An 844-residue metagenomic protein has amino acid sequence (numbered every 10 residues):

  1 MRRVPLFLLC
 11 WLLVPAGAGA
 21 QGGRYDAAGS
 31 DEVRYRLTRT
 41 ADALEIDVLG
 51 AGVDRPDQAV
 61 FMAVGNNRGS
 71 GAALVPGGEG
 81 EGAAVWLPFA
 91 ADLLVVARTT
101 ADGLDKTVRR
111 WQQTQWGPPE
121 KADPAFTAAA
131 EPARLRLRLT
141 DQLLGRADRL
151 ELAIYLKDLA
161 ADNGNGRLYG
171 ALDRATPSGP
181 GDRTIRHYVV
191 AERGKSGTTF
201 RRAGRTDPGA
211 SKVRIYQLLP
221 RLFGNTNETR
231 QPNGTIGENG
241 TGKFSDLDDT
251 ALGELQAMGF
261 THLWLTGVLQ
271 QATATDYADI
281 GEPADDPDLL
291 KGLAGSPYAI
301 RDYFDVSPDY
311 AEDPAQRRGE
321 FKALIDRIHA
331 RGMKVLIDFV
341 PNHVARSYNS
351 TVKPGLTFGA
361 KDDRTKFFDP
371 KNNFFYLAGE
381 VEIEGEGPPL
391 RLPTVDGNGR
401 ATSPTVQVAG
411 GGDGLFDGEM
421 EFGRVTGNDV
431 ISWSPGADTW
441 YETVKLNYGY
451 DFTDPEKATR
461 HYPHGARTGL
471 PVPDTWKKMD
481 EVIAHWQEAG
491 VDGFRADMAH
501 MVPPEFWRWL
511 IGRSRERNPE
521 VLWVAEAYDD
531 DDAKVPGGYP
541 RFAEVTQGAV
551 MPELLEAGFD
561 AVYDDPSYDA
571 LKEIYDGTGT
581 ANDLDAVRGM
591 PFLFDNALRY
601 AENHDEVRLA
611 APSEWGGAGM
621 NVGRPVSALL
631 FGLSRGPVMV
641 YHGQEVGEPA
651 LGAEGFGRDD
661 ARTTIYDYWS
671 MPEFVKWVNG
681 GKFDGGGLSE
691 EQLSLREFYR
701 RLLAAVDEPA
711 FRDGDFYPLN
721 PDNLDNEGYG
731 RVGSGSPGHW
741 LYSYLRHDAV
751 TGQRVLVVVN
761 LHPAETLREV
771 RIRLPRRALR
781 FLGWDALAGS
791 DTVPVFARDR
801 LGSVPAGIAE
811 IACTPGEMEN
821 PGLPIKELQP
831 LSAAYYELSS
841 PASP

Functional and structural regions predicted by a protein language model:
P5-P15: Bacterial N-terminal signal peptides
A20, L37, T176-T184, Y188-N225 (+5 more regions): Carbohydrate-interacting/catalytic domains
D42-A51, L135-T140, Q753-L761: Short, well-ordered beta-strand segments enriched in hydrophobic/aromatic residues
A63-D92, A130-A133, R138-A203: Acidic/polar low-complexity flexible segments
G197-K334, N342-K353, T357, K361-T365 (+8 more regions): N-terminal structural segment of carbohydrate-active enzymes
R214-Y216, L263-L265, V335-I337, F494 (+3 more regions): Hydrophobic faces of well-ordered beta-strands that scaffold small-molecule active sites in alpha/beta enzyme cores
L219-L222, W264-T275, F339-Y348, D497-P503 (+2 more regions): Short, solvent-exposed turn/loop segments enriched in Gly/Ser/Thr/Pro and often Arg
I325, H343, G355-G359, D369-N398 (+12 more regions): Active-site-proximal helices and loops of the catalytic beta/alpha 8
